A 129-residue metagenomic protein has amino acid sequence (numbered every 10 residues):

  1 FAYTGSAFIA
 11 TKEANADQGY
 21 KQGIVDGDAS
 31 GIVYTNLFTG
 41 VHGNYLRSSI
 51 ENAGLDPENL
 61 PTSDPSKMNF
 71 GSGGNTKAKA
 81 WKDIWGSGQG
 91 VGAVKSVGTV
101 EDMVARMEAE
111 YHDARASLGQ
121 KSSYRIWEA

Functional and structural regions predicted by a protein language model:
F1-A129: Conserved active-site-proximal phosphate/metal-binding subdomains
